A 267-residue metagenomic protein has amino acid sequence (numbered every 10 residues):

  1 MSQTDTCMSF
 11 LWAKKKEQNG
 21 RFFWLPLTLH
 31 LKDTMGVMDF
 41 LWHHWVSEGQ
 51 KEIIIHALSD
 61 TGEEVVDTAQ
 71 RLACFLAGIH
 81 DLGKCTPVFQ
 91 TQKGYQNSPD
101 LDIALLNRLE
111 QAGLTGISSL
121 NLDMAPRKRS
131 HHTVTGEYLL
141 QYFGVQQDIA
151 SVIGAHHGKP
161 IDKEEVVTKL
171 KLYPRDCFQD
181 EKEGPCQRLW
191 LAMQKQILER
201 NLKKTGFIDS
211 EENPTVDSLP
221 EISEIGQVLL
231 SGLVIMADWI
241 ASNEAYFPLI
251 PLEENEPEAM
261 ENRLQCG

Functional and structural regions predicted by a protein language model:
Q3-M8, W12-N19, L27-L41, W45-G267: Accessory nucleic-acid engagement/destabilization modules that flank
